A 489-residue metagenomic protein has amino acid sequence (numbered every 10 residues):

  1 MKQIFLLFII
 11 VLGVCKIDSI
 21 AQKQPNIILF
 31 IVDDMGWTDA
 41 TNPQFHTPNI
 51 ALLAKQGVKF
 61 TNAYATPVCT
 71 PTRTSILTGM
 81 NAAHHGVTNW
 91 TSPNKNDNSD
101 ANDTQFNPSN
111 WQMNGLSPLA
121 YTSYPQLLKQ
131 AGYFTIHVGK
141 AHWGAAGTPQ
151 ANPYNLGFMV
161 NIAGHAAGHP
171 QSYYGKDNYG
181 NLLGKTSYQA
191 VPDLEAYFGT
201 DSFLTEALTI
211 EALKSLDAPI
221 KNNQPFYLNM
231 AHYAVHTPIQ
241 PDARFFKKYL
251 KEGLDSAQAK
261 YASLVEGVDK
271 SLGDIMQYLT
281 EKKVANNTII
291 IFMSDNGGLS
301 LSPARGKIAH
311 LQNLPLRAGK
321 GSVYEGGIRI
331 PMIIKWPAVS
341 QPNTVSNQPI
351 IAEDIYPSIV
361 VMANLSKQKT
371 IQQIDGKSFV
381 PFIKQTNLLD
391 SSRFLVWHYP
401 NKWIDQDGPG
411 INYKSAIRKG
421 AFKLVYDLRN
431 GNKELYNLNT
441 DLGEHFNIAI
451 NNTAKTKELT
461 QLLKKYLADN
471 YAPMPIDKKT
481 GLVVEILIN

Functional and structural regions predicted by a protein language model:
Q22-P25, V32, K59, S99 (+5 more regions): Long, internal low-complexity/basic segments
I27, D33, L128, K140 (+6 more regions): A short aromatic-rich beta-strand->coil structural motif
F30, W37-T122, L127, G147-T148 (+2 more regions): Active-site segment of extracytoplasmic enzymes that catalyze sulfate/phosphate-ester chemistry
N42-T47, Y64-V68, W111-T122, F198-A207 (+7 more regions): A short beta-strand-to-alpha-helix junction
S92-F134, A141-F226, H232-P241, A262: Formylglycine-dependent
P149-G157, P238-P241, Q277-V339, I351: Histidine-centered active-site microenvironments of extracellular/periplasmic hydrolases and transferases
M159-V160, L299-V323, S340-T344, Q348 (+3 more regions): C-terminal cap/loop subdomain of S1 sulfatases and analogous C-terminal strand-loop tails that border
F203, A207-I220, K247-T288: A long, amphipathic alpha-helix that forms part of the scaffold/cap immediately adjacent to metal-dependent active
